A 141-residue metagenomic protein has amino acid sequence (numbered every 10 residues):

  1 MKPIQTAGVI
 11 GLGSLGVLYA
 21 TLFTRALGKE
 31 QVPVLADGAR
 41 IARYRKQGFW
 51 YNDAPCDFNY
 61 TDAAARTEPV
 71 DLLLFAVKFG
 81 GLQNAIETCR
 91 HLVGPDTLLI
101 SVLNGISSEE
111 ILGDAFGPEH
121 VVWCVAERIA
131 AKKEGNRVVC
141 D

Functional and structural regions predicted by a protein language model:
M1-D57: NAD(P)+-binding Rossmann beta1-loop-alpha1 motif at the extreme N-terminus of oxidoreductases
K2, C140-D141: A generic structural signal for short, non-catalytic loop/turn and secondary-structure boundary residues
A54-V139: Rossmann-like NAD(P)(H) cofactor-binding subdomain of soluble oxidoreductases
